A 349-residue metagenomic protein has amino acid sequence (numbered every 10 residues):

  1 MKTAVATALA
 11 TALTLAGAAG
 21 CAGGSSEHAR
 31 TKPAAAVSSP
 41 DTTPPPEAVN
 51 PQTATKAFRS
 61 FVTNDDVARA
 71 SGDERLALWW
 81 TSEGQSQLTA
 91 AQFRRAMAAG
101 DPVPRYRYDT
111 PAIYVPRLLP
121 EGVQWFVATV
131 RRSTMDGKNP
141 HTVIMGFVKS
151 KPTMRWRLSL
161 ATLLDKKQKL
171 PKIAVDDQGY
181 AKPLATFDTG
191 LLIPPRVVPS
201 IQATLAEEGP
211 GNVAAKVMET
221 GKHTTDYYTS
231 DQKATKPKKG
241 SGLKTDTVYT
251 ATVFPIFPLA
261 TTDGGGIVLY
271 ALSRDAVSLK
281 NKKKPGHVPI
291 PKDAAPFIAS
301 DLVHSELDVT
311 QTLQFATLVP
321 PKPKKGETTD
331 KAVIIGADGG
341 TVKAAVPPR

Functional and structural regions predicted by a protein language model:
M1-A19: Sec-dependent bacterial lipoprotein signal peptides
A19-S25: Bacterial signal peptide processing site
H28, D136-P195, T261-L269, D301-R349: Short beta-strand edge/turn micro-motifs at domain boundaries
R30-P45: Ser/Thr-rich, Proline-interspersed low-complexity disordered segments
P44-M97, K172-L243: Core segments of small alpha/beta cavity-forming domains
W79, S86-D109, L119-P120, T129-R131 (+2 more regions): Solvent-exposed, non-transmembrane segments of extracytoplasmic/periplasmic domains
A96-H141, K244-P289: Surface-exposed, charged secondary-structure patches
K282-L307: Mixed-charge, low-complexity intrinsically disordered segments
